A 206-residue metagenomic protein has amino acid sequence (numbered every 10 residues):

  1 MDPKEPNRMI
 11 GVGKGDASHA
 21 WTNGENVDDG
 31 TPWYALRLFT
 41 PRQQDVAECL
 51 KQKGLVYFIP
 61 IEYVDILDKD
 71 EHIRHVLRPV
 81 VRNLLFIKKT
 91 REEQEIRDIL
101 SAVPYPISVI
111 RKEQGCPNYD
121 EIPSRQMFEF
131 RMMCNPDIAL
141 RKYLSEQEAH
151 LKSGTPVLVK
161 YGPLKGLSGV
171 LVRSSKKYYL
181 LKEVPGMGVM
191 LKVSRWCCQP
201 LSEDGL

Functional and structural regions predicted by a protein language model:
D2-S153, L171-S174, L181, P185-L206: Acidic-enriched and Gly/Ser
